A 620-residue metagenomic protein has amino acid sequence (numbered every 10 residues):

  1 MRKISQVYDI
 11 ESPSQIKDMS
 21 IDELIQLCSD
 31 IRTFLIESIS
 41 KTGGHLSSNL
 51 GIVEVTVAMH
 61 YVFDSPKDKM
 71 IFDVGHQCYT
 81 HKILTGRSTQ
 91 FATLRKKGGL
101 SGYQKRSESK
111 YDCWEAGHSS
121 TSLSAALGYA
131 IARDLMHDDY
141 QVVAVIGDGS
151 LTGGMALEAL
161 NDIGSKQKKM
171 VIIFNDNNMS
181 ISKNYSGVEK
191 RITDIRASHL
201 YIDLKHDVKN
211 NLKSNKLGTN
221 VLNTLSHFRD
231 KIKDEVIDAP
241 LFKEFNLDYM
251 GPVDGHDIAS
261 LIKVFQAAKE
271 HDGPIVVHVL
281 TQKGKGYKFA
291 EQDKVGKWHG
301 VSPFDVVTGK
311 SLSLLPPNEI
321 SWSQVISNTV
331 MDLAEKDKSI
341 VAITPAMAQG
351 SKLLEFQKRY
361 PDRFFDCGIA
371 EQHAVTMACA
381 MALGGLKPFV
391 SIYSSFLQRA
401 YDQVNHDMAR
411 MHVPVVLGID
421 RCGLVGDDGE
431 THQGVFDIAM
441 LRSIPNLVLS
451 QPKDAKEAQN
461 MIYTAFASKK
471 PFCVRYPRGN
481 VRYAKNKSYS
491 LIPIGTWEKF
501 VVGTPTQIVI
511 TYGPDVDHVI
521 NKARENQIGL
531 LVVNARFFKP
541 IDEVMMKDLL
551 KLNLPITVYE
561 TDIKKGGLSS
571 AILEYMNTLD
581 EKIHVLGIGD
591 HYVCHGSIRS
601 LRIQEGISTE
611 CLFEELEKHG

Functional and structural regions predicted by a protein language model:
M1-T85, L241-I262, I275-T281: N-terminal amphipathic, basic-rich helices that act as targeting or association modules
Q6-V7, N178-I326: Long, well-ordered, tryptophan-enriched scaffold segments
H45-K166, I340, P345, L353-L354: Cofactor-binding active-site loop characterized by glycine-rich and histidine/acidic residues
K69, T281-L397, Q403-H412, I510-G513: Non-catalytic terminal/interface segments that mediate subunit docking, oligomerization, and allosteric communication
V221-F289, P414-I419, I438-K487, P555-T557 (+1 more regions): Structural signature of the thiamine diphosphate
K263-Q266, H299, E319-K336, K352-K358 (+4 more regions): Glycine-/acidic-rich phosphate or pyrophosphate-binding loops and their flanking alpha/beta elements
P303-N318, G426-D428, V448, S569-G620: Peripheral docking tails and interdomain loops at the edges of cofactor- or intermediate-handling domains
D366-C367, I520, R524-E525, G529-L549: Generic long, charged, amphipathic alpha-helical segments
